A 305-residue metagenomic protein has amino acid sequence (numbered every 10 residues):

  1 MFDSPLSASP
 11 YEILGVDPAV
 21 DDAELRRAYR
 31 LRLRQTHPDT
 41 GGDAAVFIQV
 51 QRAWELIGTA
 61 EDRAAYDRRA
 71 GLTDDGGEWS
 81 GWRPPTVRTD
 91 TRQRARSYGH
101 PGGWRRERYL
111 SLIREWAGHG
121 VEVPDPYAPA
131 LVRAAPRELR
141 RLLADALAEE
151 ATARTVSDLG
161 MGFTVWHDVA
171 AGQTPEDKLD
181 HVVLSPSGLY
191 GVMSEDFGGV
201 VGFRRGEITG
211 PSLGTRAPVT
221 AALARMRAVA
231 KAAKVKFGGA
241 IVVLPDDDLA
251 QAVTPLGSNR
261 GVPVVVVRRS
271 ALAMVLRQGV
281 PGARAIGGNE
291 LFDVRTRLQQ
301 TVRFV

Functional and structural regions predicted by a protein language model:
M1-D3, R52, G58-T164, A171-E176 (+2 more regions): Surface-exposed interaction regions that form or flank ligand-binding interfaces
M1-D39, A53, I57: N-terminal J-domain/J-like co-chaperone modules of DnaJ/Hsp40 proteins
V169-A171, D196: Short, flexible loop/turn elements at secondary-structure junctions
K178-V182: Catalytic metal-binding acidic patch
V183-G206: Active-site beta-strand-loop-beta-strand hairpin of nuclease catalytic cores that positions key catalytic residues
G206-G214: Short helix/strand-bridging catalytic loops that position acidic/His residues to coordinate divalent metals and engage
